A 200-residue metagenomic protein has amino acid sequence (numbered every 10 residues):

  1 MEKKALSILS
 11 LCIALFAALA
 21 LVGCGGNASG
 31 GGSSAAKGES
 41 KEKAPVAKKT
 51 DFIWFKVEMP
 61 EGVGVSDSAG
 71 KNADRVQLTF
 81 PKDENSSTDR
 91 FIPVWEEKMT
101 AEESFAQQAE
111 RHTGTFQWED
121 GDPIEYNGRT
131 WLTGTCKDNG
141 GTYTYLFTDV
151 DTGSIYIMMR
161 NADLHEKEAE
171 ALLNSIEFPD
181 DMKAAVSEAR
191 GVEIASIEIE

Functional and structural regions predicted by a protein language model:
M1-C12: Bacterial N-terminal signal peptides that target proteins for export
L19-G23: C-terminal motif of bacterial Sec signal peptides marking the signal peptidase cleavage site
G25-D67, A185-E200: N-terminal, intrinsically disordered, polar/charged segments of Gram-positive cell-envelope systems that serve as
E42-K48, D74-Q77, E125-T135: Short, hydrophobic/aromatic-rich segments at coil-to-beta transitions
D51-E103, D138: Secretory pathway targeting signatures of secreted, lumenal, and periplasmic proteins
E58-G62, K82-S86, N127-R129, F147-I155: Short, solvent-exposed coil/turn segments at beta-strand boundaries
V63, M158-E200: Surface-exposed amphipathic alpha-helical segments
A109-T152, S196-E200: Signature of long, low-cysteine stretches enriched in small and polar/charged residues
